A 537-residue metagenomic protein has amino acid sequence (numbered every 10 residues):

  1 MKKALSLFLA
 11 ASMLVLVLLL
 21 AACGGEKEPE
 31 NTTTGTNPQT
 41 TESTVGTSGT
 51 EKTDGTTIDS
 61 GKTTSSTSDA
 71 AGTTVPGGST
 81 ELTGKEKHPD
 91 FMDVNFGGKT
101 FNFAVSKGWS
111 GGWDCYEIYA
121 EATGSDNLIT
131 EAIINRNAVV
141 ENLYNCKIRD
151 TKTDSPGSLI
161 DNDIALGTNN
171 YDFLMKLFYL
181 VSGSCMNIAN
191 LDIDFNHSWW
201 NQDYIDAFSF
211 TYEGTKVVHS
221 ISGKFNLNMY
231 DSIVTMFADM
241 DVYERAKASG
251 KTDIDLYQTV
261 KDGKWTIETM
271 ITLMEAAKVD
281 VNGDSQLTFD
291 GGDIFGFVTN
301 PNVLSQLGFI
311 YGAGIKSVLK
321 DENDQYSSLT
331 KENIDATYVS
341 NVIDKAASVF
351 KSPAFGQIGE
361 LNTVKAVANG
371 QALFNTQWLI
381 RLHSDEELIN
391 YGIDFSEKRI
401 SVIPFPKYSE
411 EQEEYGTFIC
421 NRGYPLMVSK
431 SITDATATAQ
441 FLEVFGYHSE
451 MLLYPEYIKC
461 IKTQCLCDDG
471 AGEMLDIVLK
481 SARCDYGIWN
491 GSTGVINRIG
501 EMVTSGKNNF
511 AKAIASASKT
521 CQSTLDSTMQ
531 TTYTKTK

Functional and structural regions predicted by a protein language model:
K2-L9, V15-S182, L452, N508-K537: Conserved N-terminal structural module of periplasmic/extracytoplasmic solute-binding proteins
T74, S209, T215-K216, D280-D293: Acidic, glycine-anchored loop motifs typical of Ca2+
G78-F101, K107, K152-D154, F178-V234 (+1 more regions): Hinge/lid segment of periplasmic solute-binding proteins
Y179-M186, I205-Q258, V298-D324, C420-S429: Periplasmic solute-binding protein
A189-W200, V260-D262, T288, I315-V339 (+1 more regions): Short, solvent-exposed loop/beta-turn-alpha elements that line the ligand-binding surface or hinge of extracytoplasmic
I271-M274, G308-I310, G314-G359: Glycine-centered hinge/linker elements that transmit conformational signals in sensory and ligand-binding systems
Y391-I461: Extracytoplasmic/periplasmic substrate-recognition and gating elements
K430-A439, Y447-K537: Conserved C-terminal helix/tail region of periplasmic/extracytoplasmic solute-binding proteins
